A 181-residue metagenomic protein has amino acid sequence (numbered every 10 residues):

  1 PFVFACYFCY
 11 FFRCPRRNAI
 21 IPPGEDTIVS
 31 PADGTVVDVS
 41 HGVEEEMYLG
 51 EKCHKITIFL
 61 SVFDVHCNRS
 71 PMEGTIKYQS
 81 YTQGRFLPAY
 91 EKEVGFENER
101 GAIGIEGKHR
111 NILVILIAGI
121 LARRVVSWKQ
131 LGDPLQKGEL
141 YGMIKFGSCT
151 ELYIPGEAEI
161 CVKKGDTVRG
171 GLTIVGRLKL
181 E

Functional and structural regions predicted by a protein language model:
P1-E181: Contiguous, well-folded functional domains in the mature portion of proteins
